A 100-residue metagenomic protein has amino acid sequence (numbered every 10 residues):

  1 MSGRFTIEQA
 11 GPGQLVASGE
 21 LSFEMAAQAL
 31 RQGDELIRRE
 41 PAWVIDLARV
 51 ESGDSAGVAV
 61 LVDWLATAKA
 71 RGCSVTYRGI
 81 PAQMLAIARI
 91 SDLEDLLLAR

Functional and structural regions predicted by a protein language model:
M1-G53, D63-R100: STAS-like cytosolic regulatory interaction modules
